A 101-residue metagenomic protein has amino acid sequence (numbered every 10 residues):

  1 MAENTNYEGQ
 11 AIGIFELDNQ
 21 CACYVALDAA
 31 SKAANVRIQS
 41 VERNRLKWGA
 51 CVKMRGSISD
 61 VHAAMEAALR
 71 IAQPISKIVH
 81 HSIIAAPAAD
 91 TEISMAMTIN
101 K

Functional and structural regions predicted by a protein language model:
T5-D18: Short glycine-/aliphatic-rich beta-strand segments at the starts of folded cytosolic domains
C21-N35: Short amphipathic alpha-helix segments
A29, A64-I71: Short amphipathic alpha-helices in soluble, non-transmembrane regions that often serve as interface/regulatory elements
A34-R37, L69-K77: A common structural junction motif
E42-L46: A short beta-turn/loop motif at secondary-structure boundaries
R55-V61: Helix N-cap motif at beta-to-alpha junctions
P74-A86: Conserved short beta-strand edge segments in small beta-sheet-based binding/regulatory domains
A89-K101: Short, low-order "capping/linker" segments at domain edges
